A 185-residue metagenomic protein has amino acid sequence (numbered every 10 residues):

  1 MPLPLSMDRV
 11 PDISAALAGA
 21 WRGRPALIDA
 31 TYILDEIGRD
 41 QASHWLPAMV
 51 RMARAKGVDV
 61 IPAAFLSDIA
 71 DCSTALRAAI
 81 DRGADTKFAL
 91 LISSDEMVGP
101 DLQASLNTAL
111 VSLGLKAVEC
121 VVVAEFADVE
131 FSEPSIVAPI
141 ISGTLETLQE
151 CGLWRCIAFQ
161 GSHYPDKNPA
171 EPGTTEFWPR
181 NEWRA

Functional and structural regions predicted by a protein language model:
M1-I69, R155, D166-A185: Alpha/beta catalytic barrel-like cores
Q41-H163, G173: Internal, hydrophobic cores of structured domains that mediate oligomerization or house catalytic pockets within large
